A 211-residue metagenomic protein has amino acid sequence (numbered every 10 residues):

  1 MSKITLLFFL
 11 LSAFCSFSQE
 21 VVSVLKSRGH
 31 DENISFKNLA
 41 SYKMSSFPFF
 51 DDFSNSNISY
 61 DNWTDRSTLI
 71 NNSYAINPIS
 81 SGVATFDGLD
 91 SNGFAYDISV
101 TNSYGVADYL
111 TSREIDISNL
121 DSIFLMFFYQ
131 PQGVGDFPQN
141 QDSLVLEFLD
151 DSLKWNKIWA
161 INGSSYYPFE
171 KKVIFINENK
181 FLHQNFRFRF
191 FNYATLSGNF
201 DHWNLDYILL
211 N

Functional and structural regions predicted by a protein language model:
M1-V24, S197-F200, L209: Bacterial Sec-dependent N-terminal signal peptides
E20-P78, L209-N211: Extracellular carbohydrate-recognition regions
F53, L110-G135, Q184-A194: Extracellular beta-strand-rich recognition modules
D65-S122, N204: Surface-exposed, low-complexity/disordered Ser/Thr/Gly/Pro/Asn-rich loops and linkers
S103-Y109, F137-Q139, A194-N211: Extracellular carbohydrate recognition
E147-L149: Conserved Ser/Thr-centered positions that define the repeating blades of beta-propeller domains
S152-F181: Extracellular carbohydrate recognition and processing domains and analogous Trp-centered ligand-binding platforms
